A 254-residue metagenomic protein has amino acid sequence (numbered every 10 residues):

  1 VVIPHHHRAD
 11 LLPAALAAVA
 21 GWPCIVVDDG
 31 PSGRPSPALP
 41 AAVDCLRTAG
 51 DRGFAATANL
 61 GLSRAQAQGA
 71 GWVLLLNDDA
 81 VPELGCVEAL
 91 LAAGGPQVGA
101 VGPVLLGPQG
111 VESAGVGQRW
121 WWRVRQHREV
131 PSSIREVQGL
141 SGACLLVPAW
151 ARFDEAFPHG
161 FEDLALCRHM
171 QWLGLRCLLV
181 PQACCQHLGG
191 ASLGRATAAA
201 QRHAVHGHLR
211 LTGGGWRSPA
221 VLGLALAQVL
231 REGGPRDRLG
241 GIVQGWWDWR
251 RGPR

Functional and structural regions predicted by a protein language model:
V1-L11, A15, W22, V27: A conserved hydrophobic helix/loop-capping motif in glycosyltransferases and polysaccharide synthases
D28-P37, G50, A80-V81: A conserved acidic beta->alpha catalytic loop
P35, A58, L84-V87: Acidic donor-diphosphate engagement hotspot in glycosyltransferases and nucleotidyltransferases that stabilizes
T48-A65: Glycine-rich, basic loop-to-helix element that forms the pyrophosphate-binding segment of sugar-nucleotide handling
A70-V81: Short beta-strand-to-loop acidic/aromatic patch adjacent to the donor-nucleotide binding site
A80-P82, C86-R152, A156, L164: Acidic/His-rich active-site region of diverse nucleotide-sugar glycosyltransferases
V137-G139, A151-L179, A183-Q186, A200: Donor nucleotide-sugar recognition loop
A199-G207, G213-R254: Non-catalytic, C-terminal membrane-associated alpha-helical segments of glycosyltransferases
